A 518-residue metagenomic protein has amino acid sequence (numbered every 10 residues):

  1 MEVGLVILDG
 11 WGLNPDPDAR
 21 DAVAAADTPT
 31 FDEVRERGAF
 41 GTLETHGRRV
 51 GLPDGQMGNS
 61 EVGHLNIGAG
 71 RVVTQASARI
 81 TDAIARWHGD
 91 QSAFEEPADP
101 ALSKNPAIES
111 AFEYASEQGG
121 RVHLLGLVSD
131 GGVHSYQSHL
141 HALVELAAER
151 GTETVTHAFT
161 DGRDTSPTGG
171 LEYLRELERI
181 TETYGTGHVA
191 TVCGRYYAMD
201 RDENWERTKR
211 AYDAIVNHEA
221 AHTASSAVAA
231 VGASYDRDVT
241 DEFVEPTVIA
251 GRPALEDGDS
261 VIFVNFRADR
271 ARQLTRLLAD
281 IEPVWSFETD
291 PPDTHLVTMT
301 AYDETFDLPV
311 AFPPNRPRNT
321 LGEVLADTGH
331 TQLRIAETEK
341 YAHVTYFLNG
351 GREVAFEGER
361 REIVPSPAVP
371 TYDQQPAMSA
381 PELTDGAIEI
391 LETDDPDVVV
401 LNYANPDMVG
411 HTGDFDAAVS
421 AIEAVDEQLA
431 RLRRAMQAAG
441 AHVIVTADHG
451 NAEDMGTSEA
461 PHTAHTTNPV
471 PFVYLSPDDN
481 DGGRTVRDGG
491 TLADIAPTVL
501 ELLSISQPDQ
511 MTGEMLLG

Functional and structural regions predicted by a protein language model:
M1-G518: Feature captures the catalytic ectodomains and active-site-proximal regions of enzymes that hydrolyze or transfer
